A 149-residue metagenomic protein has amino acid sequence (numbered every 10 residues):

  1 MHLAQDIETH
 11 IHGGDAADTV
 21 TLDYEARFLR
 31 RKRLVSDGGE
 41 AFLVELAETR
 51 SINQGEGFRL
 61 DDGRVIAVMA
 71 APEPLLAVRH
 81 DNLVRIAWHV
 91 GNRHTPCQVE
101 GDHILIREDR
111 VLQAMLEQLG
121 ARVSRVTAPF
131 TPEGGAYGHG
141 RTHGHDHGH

Functional and structural regions predicted by a protein language model:
M1-G14, G38, R107-H149: Helix-rich terminal scaffold detector
M1-S51: Intrinsically disordered, low-complexity, positively charged segments
G38, D61-D62, P72: Short acidic-glycine loop/turn motifs at beta-strand connectors
L43-L46, I66-A70: Short amphipathic beta-strand/extended segments with alternating polar/hydrophobic composition
S51-N53, F58-L60: Short, well-ordered loop/turn sites that connect or cap secondary structure elements
Q54, I86, L112-M115: Hydrophobic side chains in well-ordered alpha-helices
A67-L105: Mid-chain, well-packed structural core segment of small domains
